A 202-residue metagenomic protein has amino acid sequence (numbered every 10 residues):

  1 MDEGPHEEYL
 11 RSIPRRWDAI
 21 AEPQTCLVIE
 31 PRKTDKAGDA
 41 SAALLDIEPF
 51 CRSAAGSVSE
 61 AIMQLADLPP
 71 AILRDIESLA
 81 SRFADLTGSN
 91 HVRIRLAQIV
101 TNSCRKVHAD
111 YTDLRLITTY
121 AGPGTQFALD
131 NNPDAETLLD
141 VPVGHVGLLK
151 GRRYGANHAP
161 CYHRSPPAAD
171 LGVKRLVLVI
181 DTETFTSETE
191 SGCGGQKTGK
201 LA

Functional and structural regions predicted by a protein language model:
M1-L79, F83: N-terminal auxiliary "cap/dimerization" subdomain that precedes the catalytic jelly-roll/cupin core of mononuclear
P14, N102-R105, Y162-S165: Glycine-rich, charged/polar anion/phosphate-binding loops that engage phosphate groups from diverse ligands
P31-K33, A97, K150, D181: Structured loops at beta-to-helix junctions and adjacent beta-edge loops in soluble globular domains
K36-G38, G124-Q126, A156, F185-S187: Short, acidic Gly/Pro/Ser/Thr-rich loop/turn segments
P70-L114: Long amphipathic N-terminal alpha/beta scaffold segment
I76-E77, R82, L86, R95-Q98 (+3 more regions): Active-site environment of non-heme Fe oxygenases that use a 2-His-1-carboxylate facial triad
T101-K150: Catalytic core of non-heme Fe(II) oxygenases with the double-stranded beta-helix
P133-A202: Catalytic core of Fe(II)/2-oxoglutarate
